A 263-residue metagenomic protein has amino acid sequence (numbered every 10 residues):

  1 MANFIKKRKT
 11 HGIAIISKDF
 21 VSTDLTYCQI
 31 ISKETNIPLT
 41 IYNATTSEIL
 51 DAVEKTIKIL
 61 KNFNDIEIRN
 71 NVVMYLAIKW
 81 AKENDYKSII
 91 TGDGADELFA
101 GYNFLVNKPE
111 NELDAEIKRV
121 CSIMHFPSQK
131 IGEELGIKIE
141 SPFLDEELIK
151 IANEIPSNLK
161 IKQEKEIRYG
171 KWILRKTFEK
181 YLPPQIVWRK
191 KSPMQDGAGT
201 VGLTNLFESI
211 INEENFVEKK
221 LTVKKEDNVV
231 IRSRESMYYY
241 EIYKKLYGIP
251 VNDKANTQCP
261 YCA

Functional and structural regions predicted by a protein language model:
M1-L182, G197-S209, E226-C262: ATP-dependent adenylate-handling active sites, centered on carboxylate activation for C-N bond formation
P183-P193: Conserved S-adenosyl-L-methionine
N205-T222: Long, continuous compositionally biased terminal/linker segments
